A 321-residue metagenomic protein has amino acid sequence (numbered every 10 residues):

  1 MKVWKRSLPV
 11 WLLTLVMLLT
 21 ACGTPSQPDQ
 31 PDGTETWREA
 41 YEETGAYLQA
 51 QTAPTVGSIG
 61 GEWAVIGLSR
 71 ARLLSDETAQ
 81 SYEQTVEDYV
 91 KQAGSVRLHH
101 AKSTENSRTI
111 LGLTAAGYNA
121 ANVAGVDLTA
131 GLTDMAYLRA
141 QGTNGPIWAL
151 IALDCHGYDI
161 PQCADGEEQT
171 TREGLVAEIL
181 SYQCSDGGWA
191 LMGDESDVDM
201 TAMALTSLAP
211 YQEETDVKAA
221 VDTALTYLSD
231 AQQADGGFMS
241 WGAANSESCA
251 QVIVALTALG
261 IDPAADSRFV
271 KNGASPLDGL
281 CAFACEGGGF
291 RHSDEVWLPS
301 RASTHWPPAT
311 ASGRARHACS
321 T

Functional and structural regions predicted by a protein language model:
M1-L12: Bacterial N-terminal signal peptides that target proteins for export
K2-W4, C22-T321: Preference for long, amphipathic alpha-helical scaffolds in soluble/luminal domains and all-alpha bundles
W11-T20: Bacterial N-terminal signal peptides
